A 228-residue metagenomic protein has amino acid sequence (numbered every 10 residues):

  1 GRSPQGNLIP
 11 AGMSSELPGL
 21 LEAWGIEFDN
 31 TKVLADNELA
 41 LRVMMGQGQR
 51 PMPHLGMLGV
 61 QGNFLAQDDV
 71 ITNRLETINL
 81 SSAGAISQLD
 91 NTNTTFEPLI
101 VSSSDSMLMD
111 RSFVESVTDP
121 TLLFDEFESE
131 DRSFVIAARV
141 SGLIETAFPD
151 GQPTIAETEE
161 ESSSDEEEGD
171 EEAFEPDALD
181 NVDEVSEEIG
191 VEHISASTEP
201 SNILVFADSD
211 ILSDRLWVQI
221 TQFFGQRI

Functional and structural regions predicted by a protein language model:
G1-I228: Acidic, S/T/G-rich, low-cysteine, solvent-exposed domains in lumenal/extracellular/periplasmic regions of secretory
